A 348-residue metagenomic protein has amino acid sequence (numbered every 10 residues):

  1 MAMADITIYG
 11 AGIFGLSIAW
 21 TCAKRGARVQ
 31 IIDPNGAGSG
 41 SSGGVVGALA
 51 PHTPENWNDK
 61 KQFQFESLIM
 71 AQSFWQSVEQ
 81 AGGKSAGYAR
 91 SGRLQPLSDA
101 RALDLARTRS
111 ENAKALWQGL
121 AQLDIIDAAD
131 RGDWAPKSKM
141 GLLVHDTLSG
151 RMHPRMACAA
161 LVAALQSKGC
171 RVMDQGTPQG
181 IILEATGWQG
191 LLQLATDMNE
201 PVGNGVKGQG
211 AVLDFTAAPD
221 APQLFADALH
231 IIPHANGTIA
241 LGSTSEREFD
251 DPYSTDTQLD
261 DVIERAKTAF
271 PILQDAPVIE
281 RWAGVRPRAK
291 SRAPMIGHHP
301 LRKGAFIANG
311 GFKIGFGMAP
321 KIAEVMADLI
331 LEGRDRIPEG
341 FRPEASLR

Functional and structural regions predicted by a protein language model:
A4-Q30: N-terminal Rossmann-like FAD-binding beta1-loop-alpha1 element of flavoenzymes
T7-Y9, Q179-Q189, A323: Short hydrophobic core segments
G12-I13, G36, K313: Residue-level detector of alpha-helix initiation sites
S17-R25, P34, G43-T53, A86-Y88 (+1 more regions): Active-site substrate-recognition segment that forms the wall of the catalytic cavity or substrate channel
G47-D130: Dinucleotide-binding Rossmann-like beta1-alpha1 core, especially the glycine-rich loop that anchors the ADP
Q62-I69, D99-A102, V144-A160, Y253-T257 (+1 more regions): Short beta-strand to alpha-helix junction loop
L143-P178, A185-G190: Helical element adjacent to the flavin cofactor pocket in flavoenzyme catalytic cores
P277-R348: C-terminal catalytic lobe of FAD-dependent flavoproteins
